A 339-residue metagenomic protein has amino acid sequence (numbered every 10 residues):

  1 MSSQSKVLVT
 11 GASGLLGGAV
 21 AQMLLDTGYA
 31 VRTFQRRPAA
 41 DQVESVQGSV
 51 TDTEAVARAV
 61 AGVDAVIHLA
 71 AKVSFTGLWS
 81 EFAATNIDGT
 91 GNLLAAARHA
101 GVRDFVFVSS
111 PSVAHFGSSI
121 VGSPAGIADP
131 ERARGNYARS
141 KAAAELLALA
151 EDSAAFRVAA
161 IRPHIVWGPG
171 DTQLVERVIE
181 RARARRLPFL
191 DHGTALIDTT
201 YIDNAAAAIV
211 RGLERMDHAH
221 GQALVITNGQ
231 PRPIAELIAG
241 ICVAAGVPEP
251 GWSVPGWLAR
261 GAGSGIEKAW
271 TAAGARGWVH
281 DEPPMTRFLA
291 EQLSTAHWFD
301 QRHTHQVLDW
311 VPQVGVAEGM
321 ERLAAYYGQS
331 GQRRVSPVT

Functional and structural regions predicted by a protein language model:
V7-L25: N-terminal Rossmann NAD(P)H-binding glycine-rich loop of SDR-like oxidoreductase domains
Q47-D88, A96, F116: NAD(P)H-binding glycine-rich loop region in Rossmannoid oxidoreductase-like domains and their noncatalytic homologs
N92-N136: Conserved Rossmann-fold NAD(P)-dependent oxidoreductase catalytic core, especially the SDR/UDP-sugar
R132-A159: Active-site Tyr-X1-5-Lys
A143-A144, T172-R177, D191-L213, G221-V225: Substrate-positioning beta->alpha
I202, A262, E267-A272, V279-V311: Conserved C-terminal active-site "lid" loop/helix of NAD(P)H-dependent oxidoreductases that clamps the redox cofactor
G212-P284, E321-R322, R334-T339: Mid/C-terminal beta-alpha module of Rossmann-like enzyme folds, strongest in SDR-family dehydrogenases/epimerases
F299-V307, V311-T339: Amphipathic terminal alpha-helices
